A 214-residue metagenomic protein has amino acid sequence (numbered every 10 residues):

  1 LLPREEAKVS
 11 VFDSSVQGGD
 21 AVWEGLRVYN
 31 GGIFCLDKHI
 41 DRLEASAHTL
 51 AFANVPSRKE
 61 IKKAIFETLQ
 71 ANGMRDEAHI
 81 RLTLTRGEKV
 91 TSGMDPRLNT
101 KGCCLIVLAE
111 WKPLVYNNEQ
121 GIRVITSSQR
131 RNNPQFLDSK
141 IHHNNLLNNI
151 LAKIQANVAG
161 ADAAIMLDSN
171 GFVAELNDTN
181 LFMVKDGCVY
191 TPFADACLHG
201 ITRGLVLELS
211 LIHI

Functional and structural regions predicted by a protein language model:
L1-I165, S169-F172, E208-L211: Conserved alpha/beta cores of soluble small-molecule-handling proteins
V9-S10, L181-F182, C197-L198: A short acidic/small-residue loop/turn micro-motif
S14, K185, I201-G204: A short, polar/proline- and glycine-enriched secondary-structure boundary/capping micro-motif
T83-T85, T191, T202: Ser/Thr-centric signal marking residues that sit in or immediately flank functional binding/regulatory motifs
I141-H142, L146, T191-H199: Short, surface-exposed loop/turn motifs that are enriched in glycine and acidic residues and include a nearby proline
F172-F193: Glycine- and Gly-Pro-enriched alpha-helical subdomains that act as flexible, kink-prone "lid/hinge" or packing modules
L198-L211: Extended C-terminal subregions enriched in glycine
